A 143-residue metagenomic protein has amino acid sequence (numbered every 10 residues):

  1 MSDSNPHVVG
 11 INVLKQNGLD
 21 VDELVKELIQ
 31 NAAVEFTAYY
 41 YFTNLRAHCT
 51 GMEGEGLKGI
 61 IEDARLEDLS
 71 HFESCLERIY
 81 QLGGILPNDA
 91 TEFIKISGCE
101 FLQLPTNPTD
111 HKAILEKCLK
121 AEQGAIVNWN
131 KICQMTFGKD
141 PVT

Functional and structural regions predicted by a protein language model:
M1-N12: Acidic, low-complexity proline/glycine-rich segments
N5-H7, A90-S97, K131: Mobile beta-alpha loop/short-helix "lid" or hinge segments that flank ligand
V13-G18, V25: His/Met- and acidic-residue-enriched segments that coordinate or traffic transition-metal cofactors and support
N17, E53-D63, F101-T109: Glycine-rich tight-turn/loop motif centered on a GG-T
E23-E27, L69: Glycine-rich anion/phosphate-binding loops
E27-V34, A38-Y41, L45, E77-R78 (+1 more regions): Acidic/histidine-rich alpha-helical segments that form the ligand environment of transition-metal centers
A38-E92: Conserved alpha-helical segments that form or flank metal/cofactor-binding pockets of metalloenzymes
